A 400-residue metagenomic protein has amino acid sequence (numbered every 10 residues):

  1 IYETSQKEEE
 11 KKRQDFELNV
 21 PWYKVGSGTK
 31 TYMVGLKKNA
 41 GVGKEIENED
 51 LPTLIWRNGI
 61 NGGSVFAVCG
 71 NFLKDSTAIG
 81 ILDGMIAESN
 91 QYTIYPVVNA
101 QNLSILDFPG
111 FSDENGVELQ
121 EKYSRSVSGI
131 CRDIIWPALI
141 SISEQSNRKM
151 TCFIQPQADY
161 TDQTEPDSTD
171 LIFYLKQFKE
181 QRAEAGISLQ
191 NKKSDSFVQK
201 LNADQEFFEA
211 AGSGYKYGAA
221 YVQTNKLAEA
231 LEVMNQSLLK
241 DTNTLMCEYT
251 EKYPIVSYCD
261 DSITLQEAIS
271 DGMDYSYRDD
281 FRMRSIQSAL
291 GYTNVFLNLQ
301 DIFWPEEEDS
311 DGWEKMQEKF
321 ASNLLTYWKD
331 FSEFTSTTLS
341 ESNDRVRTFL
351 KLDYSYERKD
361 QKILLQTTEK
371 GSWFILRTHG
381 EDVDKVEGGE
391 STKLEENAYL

Functional and structural regions predicted by a protein language model:
I1-R13: A glycine-rich, often tryptophan-bearing local segment used as a flexible ligand/cofactor-contacting loop or short
E10-A100: A glycine-centered loop/beta-turn motif at secondary-structure junctions
G70, Y92-T93, N99-P109, A211-Y215 (+3 more regions): Catalytic grooves of carbohydrate-active enzymes
G70-Q177: Active-site beta->alpha N-cap acidic-glycine motif
G110, I140, E144-E232, N294 (+1 more regions): Metal-dependent polysaccharide deacetylase catalytic core of the NodB/CE4 family, i.e., the active-site-bearing domain
L238-Y275: His/Asp/Glu-enriched short active-site or ligand-binding loop at hydrolase and phosphoryl-transfer sites
T337-G380: Surface beta-strand/loop "capping" patches
E396-L400: C-terminal beta-strand-rich structural cap/linker in extracellular carbohydrate-active enzymes
